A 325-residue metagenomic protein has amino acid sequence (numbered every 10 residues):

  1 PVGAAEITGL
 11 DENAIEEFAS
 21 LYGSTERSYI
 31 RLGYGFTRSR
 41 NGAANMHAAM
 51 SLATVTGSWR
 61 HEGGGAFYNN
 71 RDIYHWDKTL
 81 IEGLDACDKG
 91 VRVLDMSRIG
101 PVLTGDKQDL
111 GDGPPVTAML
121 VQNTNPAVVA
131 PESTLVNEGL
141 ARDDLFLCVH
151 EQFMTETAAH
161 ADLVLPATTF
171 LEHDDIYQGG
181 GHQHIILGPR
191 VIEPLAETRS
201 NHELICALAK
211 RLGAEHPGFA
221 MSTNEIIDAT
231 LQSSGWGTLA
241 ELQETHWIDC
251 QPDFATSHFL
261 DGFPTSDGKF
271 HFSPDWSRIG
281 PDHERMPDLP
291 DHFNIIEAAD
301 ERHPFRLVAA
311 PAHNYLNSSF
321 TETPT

Functional and structural regions predicted by a protein language model:
P1-H61, A66, I81, K89-L260 (+2 more regions): Cofactor-pocket helix-loop regions in the catalytic cores of large enzyme subunits
N69: Long, His/Glu/Asp-enriched segments that create or flank divalent metal/ion-associated functional microenvironments
W76, D85-D88: Long, highly charged, low-complexity internal segments
P126-A127, T323-T325: Short, contiguous acidic/charged loop-to-helix segments that flank catalytic cores in large enzymes
E225-P324: Long, low-complexity segments enriched in small/aliphatic residues
